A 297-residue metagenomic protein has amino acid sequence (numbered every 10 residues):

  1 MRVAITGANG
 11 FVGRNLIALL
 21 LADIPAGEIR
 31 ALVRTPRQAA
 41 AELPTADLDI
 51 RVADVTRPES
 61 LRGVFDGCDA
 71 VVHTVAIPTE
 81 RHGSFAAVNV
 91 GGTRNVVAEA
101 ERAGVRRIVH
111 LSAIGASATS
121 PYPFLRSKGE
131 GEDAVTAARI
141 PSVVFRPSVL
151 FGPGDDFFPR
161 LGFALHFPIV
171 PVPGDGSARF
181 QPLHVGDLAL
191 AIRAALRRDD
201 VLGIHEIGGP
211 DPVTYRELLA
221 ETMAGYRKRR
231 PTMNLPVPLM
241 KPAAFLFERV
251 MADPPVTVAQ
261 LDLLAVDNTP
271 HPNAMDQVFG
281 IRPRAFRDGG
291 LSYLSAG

Functional and structural regions predicted by a protein language model:
M1-D23: N-terminal Rossmann NAD(P)H-binding glycine-rich loop of SDR-like oxidoreductase domains
T6, L32, T74-V75, I108-I114 (+1 more regions): SDR active-site strand-loop-helix element
F11-R14, V90, G129: Residues forming the Rossmann-fold NAD(P)(H) cofactor-binding site
R37, A46-N95, E99-R102, I114-S117: NAD(P)H-binding glycine-rich loop region in Rossmannoid oxidoreductase-like domains and their noncatalytic homologs
S112, D133-D156, F163: Conserved beta-loop-beta element that borders a ligand/cofactor-binding pocket
I114-R126, L150-D155: Conserved catalytic-site region of short-chain dehydrogenase/reductase
D156-F157, G174-L196, G203: Substrate-positioning beta->alpha
A195-T257, P270-G297: Mid/C-terminal beta-alpha module of Rossmann-like enzyme folds, strongest in SDR-family dehydrogenases/epimerases
